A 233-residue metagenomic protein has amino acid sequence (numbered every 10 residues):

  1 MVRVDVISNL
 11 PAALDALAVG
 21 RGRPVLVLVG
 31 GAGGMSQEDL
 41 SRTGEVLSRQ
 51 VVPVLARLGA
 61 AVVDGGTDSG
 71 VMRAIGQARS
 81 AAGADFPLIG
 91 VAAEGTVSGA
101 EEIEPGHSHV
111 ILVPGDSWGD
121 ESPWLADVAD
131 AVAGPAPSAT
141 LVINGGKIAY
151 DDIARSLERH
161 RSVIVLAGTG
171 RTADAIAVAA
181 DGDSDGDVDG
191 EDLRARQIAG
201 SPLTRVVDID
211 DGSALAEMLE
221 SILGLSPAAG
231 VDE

Functional and structural regions predicted by a protein language model:
M1, V6-I209, L215-A216: Acidic/glycine-enriched connector segments
I209-E233: SIR2/sirtuin-family catalytic core signature
